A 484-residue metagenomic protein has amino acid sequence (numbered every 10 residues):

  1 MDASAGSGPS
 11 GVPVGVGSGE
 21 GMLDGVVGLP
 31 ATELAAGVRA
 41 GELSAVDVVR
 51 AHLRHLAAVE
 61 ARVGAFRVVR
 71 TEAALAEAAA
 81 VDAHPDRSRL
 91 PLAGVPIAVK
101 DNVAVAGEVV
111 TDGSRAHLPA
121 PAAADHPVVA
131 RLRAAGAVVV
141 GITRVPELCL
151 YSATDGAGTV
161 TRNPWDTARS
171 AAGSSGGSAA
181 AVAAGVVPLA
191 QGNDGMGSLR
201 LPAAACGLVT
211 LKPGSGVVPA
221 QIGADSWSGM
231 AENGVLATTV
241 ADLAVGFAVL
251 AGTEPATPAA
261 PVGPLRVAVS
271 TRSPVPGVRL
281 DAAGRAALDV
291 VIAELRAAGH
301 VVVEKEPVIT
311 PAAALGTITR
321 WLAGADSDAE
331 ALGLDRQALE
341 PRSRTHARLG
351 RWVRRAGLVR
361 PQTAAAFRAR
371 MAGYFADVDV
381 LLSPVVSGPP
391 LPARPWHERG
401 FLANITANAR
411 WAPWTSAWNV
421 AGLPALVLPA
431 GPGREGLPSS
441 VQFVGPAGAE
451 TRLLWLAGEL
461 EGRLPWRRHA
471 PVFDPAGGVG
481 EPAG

Functional and structural regions predicted by a protein language model:
M1-L75, V290-H300, H469-G484: An N-terminal boundary/leader segment
G41, H52, G94, A134 (+4 more regions): Glycine-rich, small-residue loops and helix-cap segments that act as flexible hinges at active-site edges
A45-R50, D82, A282-E306, A329-Q337 (+2 more regions): Acyltransferase
A74-A76, H84-A157: Acidic/His- and Gly-rich active-site-bordering loop/insert found across diverse amide/peptide-bond hydrolases
L92-D112, P264-R266, R320-A372, P384-G388 (+1 more regions): Short helix-loop capping/hinge segments that flank enzyme active sites or metal/cofactor-binding pockets
H117-A122, D166-R169, F401-P413: A short acidic, glycine-rich active-site loop that binds or catalyzes chemistry on phosphate/adenosine moieties
A124-F247, P424-G431, L437-S440: Short glycine/serine-rich loop segments
V209-I292, I309, R463-G484: A short helix-breaking turn/cap at a secondary-structure junction
